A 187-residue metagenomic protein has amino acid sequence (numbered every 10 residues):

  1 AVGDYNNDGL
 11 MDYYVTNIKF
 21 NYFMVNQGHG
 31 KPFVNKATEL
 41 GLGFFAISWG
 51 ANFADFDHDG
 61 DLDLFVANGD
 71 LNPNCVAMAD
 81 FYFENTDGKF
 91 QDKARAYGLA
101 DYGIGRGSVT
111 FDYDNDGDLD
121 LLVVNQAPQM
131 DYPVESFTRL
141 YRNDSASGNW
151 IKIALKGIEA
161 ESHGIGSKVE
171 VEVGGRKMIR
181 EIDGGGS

Functional and structural regions predicted by a protein language model:
A1-Y5, V25, S48-H58, A96 (+2 more regions): Beta-propeller blade termini
D8-N17, L64-N68, D116-N125: Hydrophobic beta-strand segments that make up the repeating blades of beta-propeller and related beta-repeat
K19, I47-W49, M78, I104-R106 (+1 more regions): Beta-rich catalytic cores
K19-F20, H29: A generic "binding-loop/recognition-motif" signal
Y22-M24, A79-Y82, F137-L140: A short loop-to-beta-strand structural motif that recurs across blades of beta-propeller domains
K31-G43, K89-L99: Blade-edge beta-strand/turn elements of extracellular beta-propeller and related beta-sheet repeat scaffolds
W49, F53, D57, L64-P73 (+1 more regions): Loop/turn-rich, solvent-exposed surfaces of beta-rich toroidal or solenoidal domains
N72-C75, T86-Q91, R95-V109, Y113-S187: Gly/Ser/Thr/Pro-enriched helix-cap/hinge segments flanking short amphipathic alpha-helices
